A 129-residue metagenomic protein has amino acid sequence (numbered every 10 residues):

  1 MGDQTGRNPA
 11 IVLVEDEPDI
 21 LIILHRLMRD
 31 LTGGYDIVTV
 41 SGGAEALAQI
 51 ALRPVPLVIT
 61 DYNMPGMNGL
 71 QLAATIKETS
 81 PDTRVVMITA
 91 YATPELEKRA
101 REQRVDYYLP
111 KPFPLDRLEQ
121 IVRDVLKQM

Functional and structural regions predicted by a protein language model:
E15: Conserved acidic carboxylate
P18-V38: Two-component/phosphorelay signaling modules centered on CheY-like receiver
H25, T39-A48, G69: Helix N-cap/capping motif at the beta->alpha junctions
A48, L70-P81: Short amphipathic alpha-helix used as the core "switch/output" element in two-component signaling
M64: Receiver (REC) domain active-site loop signature in two-component systems and cognate sites in sensor histidine kinases
Q71, A92-Y107: Alpha4 helix (beta4-alpha4-beta5 surface) of REC/receiver domains from two-component response regulators
E95, F113-R123: C-terminal output helix
